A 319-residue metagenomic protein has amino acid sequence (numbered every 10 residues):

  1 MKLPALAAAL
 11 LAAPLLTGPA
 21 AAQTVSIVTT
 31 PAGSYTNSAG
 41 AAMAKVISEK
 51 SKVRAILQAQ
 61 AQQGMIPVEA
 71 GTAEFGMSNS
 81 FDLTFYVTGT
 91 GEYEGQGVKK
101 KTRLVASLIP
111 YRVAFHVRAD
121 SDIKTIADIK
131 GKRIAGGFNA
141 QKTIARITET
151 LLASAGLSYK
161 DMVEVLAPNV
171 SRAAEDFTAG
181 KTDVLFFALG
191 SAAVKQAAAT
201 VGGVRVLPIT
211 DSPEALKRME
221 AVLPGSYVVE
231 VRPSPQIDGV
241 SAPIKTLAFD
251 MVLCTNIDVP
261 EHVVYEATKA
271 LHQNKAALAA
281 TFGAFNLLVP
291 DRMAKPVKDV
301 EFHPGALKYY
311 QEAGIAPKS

Functional and structural regions predicted by a protein language model:
M1-A8: Bacterial N-terminal signal peptides that target proteins for export
A9-L10, A20: Cleavable N-terminal signal peptides
L16-A22: Sec/Tat signal peptide C-region and signal peptidase I cleavage site
Q23-E49, V53-A55, Y111-E175, A179 (+2 more regions): Bilobed "Venus flytrap"/periplasmic-binding protein-like clamshell domains and structurally analogous long
F75-I109, A192: Acidic, polar ligand-binding/catalytic clefts
S80-D82, G89-Y93, S121, S158-V165 (+1 more regions): Pocket-lining segment of extracytoplasmic ligand-binding domains
G131-T150, G225-L287, A294-K295: Ligand-binding clefts/hinges and TM-proximal coupling segments of bilobed small-molecule sensing domains
A179-G180, L189-V206, D211, R218-E220 (+1 more regions): An extracytoplasmic/periplasmic, membrane-proximal ligand-sensing/linker region
